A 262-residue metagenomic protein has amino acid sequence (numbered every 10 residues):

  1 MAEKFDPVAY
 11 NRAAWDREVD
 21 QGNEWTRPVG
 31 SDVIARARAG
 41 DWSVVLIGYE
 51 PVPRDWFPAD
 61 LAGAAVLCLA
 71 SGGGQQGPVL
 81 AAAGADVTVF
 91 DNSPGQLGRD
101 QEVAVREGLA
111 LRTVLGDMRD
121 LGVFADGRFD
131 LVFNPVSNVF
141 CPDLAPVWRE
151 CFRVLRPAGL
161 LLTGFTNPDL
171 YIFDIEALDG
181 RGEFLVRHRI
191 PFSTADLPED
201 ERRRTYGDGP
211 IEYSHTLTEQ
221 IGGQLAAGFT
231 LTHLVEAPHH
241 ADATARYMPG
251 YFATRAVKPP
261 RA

Functional and structural regions predicted by a protein language model:
R27-A64: Conserved alpha-helix/loop element of class I SAM-dependent methyltransferases that forms part of the SAM/SAH-binding
A64-D120: Class I SAM-dependent methyltransferase SAM/SAH-binding core
R119-V132: A short acidic, Gly/Pro-enriched loop at the edge of an enzyme's catalytic core that lines a small-molecule cofactor
D130-A145: A short SAM/SAH-binding and catalytic strip from SAM-dependent methyltransferases
A145-L160: A short glycine-rich, Lys/Arg-flanked "PGG" loop and its adjoining helix->strand segment in the class I
L160-L197: Conserved class I S-adenosyl-L-methionine
I211-L234: Short alpha-helix
A227-F229, A243-A262: Core SAM-dependent methyltransferase catalytic element
